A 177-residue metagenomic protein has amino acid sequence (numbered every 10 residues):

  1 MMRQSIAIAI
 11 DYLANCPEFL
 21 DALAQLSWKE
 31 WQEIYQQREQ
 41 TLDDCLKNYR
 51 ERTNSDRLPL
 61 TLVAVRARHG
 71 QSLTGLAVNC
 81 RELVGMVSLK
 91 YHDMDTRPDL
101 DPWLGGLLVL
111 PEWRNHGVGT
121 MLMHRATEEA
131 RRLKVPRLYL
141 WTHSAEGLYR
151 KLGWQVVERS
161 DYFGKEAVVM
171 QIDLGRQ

Functional and structural regions predicted by a protein language model:
M1-Q25, G175-Q177: Conserved N-terminal entry element of GNAT/NAT acetyltransferase domains
S27-W28, Q32-A77: Active-site rim helix/loop that mediates acceptor-substrate recognition in acyltransferases
T61-V63, S72-H92, W103, L108: Conserved beta-strand in the GNAT
V63-V65, S88, V169-D173: Short, well-ordered beta-strand micro-motif
G105-V109, N115-E128, K151: Conserved acetyl-CoA-binding loop-helix of GNAT-fold acetyltransferases
K134-P136, L140-A145, R159-Q177: C-terminal "cap" of GNAT-fold acetyltransferases
R150-S160: Conserved acetyl-CoA-binding loop of GNAT-fold acetyltransferases
